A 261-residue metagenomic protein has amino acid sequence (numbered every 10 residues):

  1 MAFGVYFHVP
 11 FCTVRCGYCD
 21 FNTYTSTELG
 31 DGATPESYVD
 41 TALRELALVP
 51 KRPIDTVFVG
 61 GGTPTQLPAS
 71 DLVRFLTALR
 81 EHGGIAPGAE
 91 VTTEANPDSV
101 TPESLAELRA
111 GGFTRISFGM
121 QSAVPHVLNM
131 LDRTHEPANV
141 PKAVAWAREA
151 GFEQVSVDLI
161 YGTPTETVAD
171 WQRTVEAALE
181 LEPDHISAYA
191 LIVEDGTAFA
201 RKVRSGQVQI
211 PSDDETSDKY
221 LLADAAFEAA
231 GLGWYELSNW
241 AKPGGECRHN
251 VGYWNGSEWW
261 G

Functional and structural regions predicted by a protein language model:
M1-Y6, T13: Flexible, acidic/Gly-rich N-terminal and inter-domain linker regions that tether and position cofactor-handling modules
A2-G4, T23-G261: C-terminal scaffold of the Radical SAM
P10-T23: Local cysteine-cluster metal-coordination motifs and their immediate loop/turn environment, predominantly Fe-S cluster
